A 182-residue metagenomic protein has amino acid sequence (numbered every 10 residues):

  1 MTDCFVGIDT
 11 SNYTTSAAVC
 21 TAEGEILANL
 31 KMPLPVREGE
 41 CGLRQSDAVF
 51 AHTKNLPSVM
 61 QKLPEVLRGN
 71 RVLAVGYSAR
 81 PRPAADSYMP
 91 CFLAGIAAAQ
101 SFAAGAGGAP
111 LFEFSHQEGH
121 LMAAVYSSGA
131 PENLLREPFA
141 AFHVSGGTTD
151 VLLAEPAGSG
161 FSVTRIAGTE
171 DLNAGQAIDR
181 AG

Functional and structural regions predicted by a protein language model:
M1-G182: Short acidic/glycine-rich loops and adjacent helix/strand connectors that line catalytic pockets where negatively
